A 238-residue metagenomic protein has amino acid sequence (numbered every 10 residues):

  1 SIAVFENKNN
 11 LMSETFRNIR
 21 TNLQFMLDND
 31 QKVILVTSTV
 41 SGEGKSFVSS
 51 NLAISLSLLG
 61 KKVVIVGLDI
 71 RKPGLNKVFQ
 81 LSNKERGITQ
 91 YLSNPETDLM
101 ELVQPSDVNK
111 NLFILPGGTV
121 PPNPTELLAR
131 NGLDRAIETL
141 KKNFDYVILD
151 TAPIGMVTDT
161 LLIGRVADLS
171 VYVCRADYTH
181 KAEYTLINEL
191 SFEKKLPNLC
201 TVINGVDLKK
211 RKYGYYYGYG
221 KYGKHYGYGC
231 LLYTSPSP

Functional and structural regions predicted by a protein language model:
I2-S235: P-loop NTP-binding module
